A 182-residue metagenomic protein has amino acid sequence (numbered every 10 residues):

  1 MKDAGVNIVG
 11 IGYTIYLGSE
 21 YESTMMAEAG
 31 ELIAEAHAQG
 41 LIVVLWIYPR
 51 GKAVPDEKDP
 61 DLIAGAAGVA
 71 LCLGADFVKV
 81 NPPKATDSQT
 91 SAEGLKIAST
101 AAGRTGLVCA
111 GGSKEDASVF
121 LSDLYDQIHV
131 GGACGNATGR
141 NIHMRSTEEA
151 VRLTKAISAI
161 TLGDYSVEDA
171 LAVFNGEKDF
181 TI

Functional and structural regions predicted by a protein language model:
M1-L107, S118-C134, K155, A159 (+2 more regions): Alpha/beta enzyme core
A85, G112-A117, I142-M144: Short Gly/Pro-enriched loop/turn and capping motifs at secondary-structure junctions
H129-G131, H143-I182: C-terminal helical cap(s) of enzyme catalytic domains, especially alpha/beta-barrels
